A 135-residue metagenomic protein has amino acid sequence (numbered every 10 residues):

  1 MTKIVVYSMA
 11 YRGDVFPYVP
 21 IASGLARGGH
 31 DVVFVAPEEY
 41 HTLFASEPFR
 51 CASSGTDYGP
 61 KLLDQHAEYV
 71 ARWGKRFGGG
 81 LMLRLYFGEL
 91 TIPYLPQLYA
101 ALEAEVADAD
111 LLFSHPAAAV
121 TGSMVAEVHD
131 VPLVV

Functional and structural regions predicted by a protein language model:
M1-A52: N-terminal subdomain of nucleotide-sugar transferases
F16-P17, F44-A45, L63, G122-V125: Short glycine-/acidic-enriched loop or helix-start segments at secondary-structure transitions that form or flank
P37-E38, T56, P116: Alpha-helix N-cap/helix-start capping motif
Y40-T42, Y58-L62, V135: Short gly/pro/ser/thr-enriched loop/turn and capping motifs at secondary-structure boundaries
R50-D57, P132-V135: Short hydrophobic/aromatic-enriched beta-strand-loop microsegments
S54-A109: Phosphate/nucleotide-donor binding subsite
T91-V135: Conserved nucleotide-sugar donor-interacting segment of glycosyltransferase catalytic cores, predominantly GT-B
